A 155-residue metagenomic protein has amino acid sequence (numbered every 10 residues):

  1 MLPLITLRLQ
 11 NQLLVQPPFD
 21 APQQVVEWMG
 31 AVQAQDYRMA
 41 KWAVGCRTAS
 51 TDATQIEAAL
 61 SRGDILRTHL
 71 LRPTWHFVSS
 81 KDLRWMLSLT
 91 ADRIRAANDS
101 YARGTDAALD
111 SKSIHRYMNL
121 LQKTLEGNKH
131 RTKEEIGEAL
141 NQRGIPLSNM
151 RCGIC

Functional and structural regions predicted by a protein language model:
M1-S148: Phosphate-backbone binding and catalysis cores of DNA-processing enzymes
L147-C155: Loop-centered beta-sheet repeat module
